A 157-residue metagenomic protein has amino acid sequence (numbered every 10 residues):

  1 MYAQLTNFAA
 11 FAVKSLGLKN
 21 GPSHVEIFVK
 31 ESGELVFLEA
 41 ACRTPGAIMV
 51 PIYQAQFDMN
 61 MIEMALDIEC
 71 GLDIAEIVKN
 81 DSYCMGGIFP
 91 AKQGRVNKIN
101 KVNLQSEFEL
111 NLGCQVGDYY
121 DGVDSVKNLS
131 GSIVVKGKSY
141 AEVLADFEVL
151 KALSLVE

Functional and structural regions predicted by a protein language model:
Q4-V25, E31, A41-G94: Active-site "cap" helix and flanking loop/linker of ATP-utilizing ligase/carboxylase catalytic domains
V36-E39: Protein kinase-like catalytic core scaffold
M64-E157: Peripheral (often C-terminal) accessory segments that flank ATP-dependent C-N-forming ligase machineries
